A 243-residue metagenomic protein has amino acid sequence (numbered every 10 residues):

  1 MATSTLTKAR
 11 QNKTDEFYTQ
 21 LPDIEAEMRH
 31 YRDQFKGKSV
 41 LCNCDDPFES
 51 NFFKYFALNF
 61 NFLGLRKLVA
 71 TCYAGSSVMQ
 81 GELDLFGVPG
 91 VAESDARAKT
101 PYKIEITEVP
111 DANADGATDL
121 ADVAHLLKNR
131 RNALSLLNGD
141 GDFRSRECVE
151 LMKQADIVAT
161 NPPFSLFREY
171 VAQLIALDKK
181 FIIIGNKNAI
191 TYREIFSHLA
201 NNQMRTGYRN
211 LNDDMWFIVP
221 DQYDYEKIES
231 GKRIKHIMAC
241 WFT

Functional and structural regions predicted by a protein language model:
M1-T243: Class I S-adenosyl-L-methionine-dependent methyltransferase catalytic core
